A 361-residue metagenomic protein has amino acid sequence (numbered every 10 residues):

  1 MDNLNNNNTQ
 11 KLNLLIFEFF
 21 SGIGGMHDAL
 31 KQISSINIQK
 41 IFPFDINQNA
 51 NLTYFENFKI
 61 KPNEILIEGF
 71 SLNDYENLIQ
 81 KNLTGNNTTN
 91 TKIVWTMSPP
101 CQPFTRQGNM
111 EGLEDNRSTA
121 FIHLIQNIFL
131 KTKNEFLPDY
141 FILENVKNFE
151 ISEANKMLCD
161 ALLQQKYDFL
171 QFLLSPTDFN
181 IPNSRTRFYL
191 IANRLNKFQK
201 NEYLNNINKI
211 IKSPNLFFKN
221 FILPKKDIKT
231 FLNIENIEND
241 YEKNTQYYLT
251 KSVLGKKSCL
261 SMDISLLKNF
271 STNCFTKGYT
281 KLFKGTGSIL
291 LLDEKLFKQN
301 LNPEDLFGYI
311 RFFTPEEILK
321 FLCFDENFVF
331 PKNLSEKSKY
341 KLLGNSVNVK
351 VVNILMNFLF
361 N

Functional and structural regions predicted by a protein language model:
D2-Q10: Asparagine-rich low-complexity intrinsically disordered tracts
Q10-L137, K147-I151: Core alpha/beta nucleotide-donor-binding catalytic domains of modification enzymes
G24, Q48, I122, E153-K156 (+2 more regions): A structural signal for well-ordered alpha-helical segments within the folded catalytic domains of diverse enzymes
E56, A154, G287-I289: Short coil/turn segments at secondary-structure boundaries
Y75-G85, T89, C101-K281, L292-D293: Class I S-adenosyl-L-methionine
N244-N361: C-terminal target-recognition/interaction regions appended to catalytic cores
